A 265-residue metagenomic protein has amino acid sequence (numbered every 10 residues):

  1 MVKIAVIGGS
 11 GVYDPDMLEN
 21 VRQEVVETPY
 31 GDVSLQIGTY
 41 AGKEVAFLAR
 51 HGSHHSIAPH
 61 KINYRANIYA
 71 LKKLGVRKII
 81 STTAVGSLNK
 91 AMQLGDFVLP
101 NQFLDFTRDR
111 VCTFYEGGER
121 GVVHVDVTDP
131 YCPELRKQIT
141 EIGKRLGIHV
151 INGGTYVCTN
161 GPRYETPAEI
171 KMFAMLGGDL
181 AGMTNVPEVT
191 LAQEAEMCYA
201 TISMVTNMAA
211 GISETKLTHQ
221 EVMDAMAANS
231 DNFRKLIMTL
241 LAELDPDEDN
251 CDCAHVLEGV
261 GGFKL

Functional and structural regions predicted by a protein language model:
M1-T128: Metabolite-binding pocket within alpha/beta catalytic cores that recognizes anionic/polar moieties
K72-G75, A174, Q193: Non-catalytic positions within long, well-ordered alpha-helices that form the structural scaffold/packing of enzyme
V76, Q102-L104, R108, K137-H149 (+4 more regions): Generic secondary-structure signature for well-ordered alpha-helical cores
G117-R163: Histidine/lysine/aspartate-rich catalytic loop segments that bind and position anionic ligands
R145-D179, A254-L265: Active-site/ligand-binding-proximal alpha/beta "capping" segment
M183-Q220: Zn-dependent metallopeptidase/amidohydrolase metal-coordination segment
A210-G259: His/Asp/Glu-rich mid-to-C-terminal helical/loop segments that flank catalytic regions of hydrolases
